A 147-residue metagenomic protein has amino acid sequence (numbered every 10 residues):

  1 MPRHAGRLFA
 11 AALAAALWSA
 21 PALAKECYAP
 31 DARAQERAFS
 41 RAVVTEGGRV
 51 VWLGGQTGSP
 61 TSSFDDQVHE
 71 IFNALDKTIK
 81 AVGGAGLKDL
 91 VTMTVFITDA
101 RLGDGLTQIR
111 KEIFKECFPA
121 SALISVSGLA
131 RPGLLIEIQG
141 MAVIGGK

Functional and structural regions predicted by a protein language model:
M1-A5: N-terminal secretory signal peptides that target proteins for export/translocation
G6-V91, I97-K147: N-terminal presequence-like segments and the immediate start of the first folded domain
